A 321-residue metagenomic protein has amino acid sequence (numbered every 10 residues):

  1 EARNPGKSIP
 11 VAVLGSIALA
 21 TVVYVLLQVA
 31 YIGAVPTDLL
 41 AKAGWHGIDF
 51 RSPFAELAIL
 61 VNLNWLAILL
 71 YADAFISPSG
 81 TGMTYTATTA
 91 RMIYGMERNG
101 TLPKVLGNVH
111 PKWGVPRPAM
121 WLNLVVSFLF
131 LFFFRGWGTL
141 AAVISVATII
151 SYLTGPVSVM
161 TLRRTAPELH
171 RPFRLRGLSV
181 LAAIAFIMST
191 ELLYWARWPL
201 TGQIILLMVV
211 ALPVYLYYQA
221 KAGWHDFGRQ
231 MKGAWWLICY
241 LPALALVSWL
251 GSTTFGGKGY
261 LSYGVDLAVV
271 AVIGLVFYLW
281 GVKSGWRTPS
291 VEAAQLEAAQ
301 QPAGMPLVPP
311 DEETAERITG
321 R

Functional and structural regions predicted by a protein language model:
E1-L19, G82-A119, I150-T165: Helix-loop-helix connectors at the membrane interface of multi-pass transporters/channels
A12-M83, T101-I144: TM-loop-TM module centered on a large, flexible mid-protein loop between adjacent transmembrane helices in multi-pass
L19-L27, N123-F130, S151, M188 (+2 more regions): Alpha-helical transmembrane segments of multipass membrane proteins
Q28-I32, S127-F134, P156-R163, S189-A196 (+1 more regions): Structural signal for membrane-spanning alpha-helices in multi-pass inner-membrane proteins, emphasizing helix cores
I32-L40, M83, R135-T139, R163-E168 (+4 more regions): Transmembrane helix-loop junctions in multipass membrane proteins, especially transporters and channels
L69-A72, I76, F130-V157, H170-R174 (+2 more regions): Transmembrane helix-loop boundary segments of multi-pass membrane transporters
R117-V125, G177-F186, L237-Y240: Short hydrophobic alpha-helical membrane-embedded segments
V159-L181, G202-R321: Terminal cytosolic tails of multi-pass membrane transporters, especially the segment immediately following the final
